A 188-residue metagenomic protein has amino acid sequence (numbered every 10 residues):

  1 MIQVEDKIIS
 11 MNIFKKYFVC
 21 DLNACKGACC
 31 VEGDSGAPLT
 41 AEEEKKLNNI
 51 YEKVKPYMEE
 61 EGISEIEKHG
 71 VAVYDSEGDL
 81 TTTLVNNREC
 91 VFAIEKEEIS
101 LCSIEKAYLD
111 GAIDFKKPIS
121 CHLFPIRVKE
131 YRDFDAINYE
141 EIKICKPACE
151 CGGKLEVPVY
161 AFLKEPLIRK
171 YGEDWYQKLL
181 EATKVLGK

Functional and structural regions predicted by a protein language model:
M1-K188: Short loop/turn segments that flank or connect secondary-structure elements
